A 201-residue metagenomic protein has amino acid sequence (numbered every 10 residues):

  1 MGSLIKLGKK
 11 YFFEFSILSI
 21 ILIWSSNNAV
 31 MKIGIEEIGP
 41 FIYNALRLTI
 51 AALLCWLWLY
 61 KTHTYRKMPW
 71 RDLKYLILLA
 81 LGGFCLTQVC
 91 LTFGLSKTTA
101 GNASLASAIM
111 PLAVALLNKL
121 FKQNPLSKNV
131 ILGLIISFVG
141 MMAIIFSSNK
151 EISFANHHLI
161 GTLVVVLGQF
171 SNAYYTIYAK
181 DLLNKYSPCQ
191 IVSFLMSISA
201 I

Functional and structural regions predicted by a protein language model:
G2-I42, F154-D181, C189, M196-A200: Glycine-/small-residue-enriched transmembrane alpha-helix faces in small-molecule transporters and effluxers
S19, I23, N28-V30, I50 (+9 more regions): Hydrophobic residues within membrane-embedded alpha-helical segments of Major Facilitator Superfamily
I23, N27-N28, W56-S107, A143: Specific transmembrane alpha-helical segments of multi-pass solute transporters/efflux pumps, especially DMT/EamA
I35-E37, S96, N124, N184: Membrane-helix boundary and inter-helical linker elements of multi-pass secondary transporters
I35-L86, A113-V114, F170-Y178, V192-I201: Transmembrane alpha-helices of multi-pass small-molecule transport proteins
I42-L53, Q88-V130, M141, G168: Specific alpha-helical transmembrane segments that line the substrate/conduction pathway and gating interfaces
C55, I77, L126-S148: Hydrophobic transmembrane alpha-helices of multi-pass small-molecule transport proteins
H63-R71, L120-N129, I177-C189: Membrane-interface helix-boundary motifs at transmembrane edges
